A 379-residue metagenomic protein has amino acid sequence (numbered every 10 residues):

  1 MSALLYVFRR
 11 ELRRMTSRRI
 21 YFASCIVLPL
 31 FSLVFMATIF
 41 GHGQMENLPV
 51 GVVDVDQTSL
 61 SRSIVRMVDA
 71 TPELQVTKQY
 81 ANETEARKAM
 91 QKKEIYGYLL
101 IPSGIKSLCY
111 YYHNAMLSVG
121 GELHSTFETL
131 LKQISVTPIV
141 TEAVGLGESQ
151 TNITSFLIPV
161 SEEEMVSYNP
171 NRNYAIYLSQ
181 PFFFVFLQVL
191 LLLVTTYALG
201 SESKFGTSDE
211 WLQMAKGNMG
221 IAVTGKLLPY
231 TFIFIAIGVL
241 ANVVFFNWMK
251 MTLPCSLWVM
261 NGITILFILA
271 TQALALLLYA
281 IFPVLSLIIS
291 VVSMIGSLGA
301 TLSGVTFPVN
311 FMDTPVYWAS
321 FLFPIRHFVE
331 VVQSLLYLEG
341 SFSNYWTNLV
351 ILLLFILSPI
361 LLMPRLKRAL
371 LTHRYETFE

Functional and structural regions predicted by a protein language model:
M1-I176, A369, Y375-E379: Extracytoplasmic/periplasmic domains immediately adjacent to an N-terminal transmembrane anchor in multi-pass membrane
L5-R9, R172, I176, A215-K216 (+4 more regions): Alpha-helical membrane-protein architecture signal
M36, Q57, V243-V244, T252-E379: Membrane-spanning alpha-helical segments of multipass transporters and channels
V119-S135, N171-F183, S201-M214, F234-N242 (+2 more regions): Hydrophobic alpha-helical transmembrane segments
S179-A198: Long, hydrophobic alpha-helical segments
F184-L187, F232, A236, L266 (+2 more regions): Residue-level hotspots within pore-lining transmembrane alpha-helices of multi-pass secondary transporters
V194-F232: Helix-loop-helix units of permease transmembrane domains in multi-pass membrane transporters, especially ABC
G217-V244, L349, L353: Selective transmembrane-helix segments that form parts of the transport pathway or gating/packing helices in multipass
